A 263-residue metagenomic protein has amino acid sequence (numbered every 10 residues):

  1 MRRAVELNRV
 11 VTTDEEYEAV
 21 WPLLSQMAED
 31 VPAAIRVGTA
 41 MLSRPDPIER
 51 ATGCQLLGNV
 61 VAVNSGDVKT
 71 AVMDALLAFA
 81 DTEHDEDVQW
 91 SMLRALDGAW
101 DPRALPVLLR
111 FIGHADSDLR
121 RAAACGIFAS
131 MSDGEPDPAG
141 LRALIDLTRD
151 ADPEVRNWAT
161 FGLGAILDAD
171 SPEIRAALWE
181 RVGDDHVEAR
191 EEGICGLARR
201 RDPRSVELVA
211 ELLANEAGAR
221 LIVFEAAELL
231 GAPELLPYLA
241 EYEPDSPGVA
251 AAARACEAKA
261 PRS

Functional and structural regions predicted by a protein language model:
R3-N8, V37-P45, A75-E83, V107-A115 (+4 more regions): Alpha-solenoid HEAT/Armadillo-like helical repeat scaffolds in large eukaryotic proteins
R9-D30, I48-D67, A78, E86-D101 (+10 more regions): Structural detector for internal amphipathic alpha-helices that build alpha-solenoid repeat scaffolds
V31-I35, K69-M73, A104-L105, D137-L141 (+2 more regions): Core helices of alpha-solenoid repeat scaffolds
M73, R175, V206, R220 (+2 more regions): Short amphipathic alpha-helical segments that mediate assembly, nucleic-acid/protein binding, or membrane association
